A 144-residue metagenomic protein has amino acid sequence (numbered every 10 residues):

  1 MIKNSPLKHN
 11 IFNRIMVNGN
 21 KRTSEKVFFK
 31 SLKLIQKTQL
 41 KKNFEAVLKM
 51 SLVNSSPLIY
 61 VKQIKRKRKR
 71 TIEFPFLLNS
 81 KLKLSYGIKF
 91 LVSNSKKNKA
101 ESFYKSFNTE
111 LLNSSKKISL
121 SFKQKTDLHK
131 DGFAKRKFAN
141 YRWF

Functional and structural regions predicted by a protein language model:
M1-N18, R22-E25, F29-F144: Strongly charged
